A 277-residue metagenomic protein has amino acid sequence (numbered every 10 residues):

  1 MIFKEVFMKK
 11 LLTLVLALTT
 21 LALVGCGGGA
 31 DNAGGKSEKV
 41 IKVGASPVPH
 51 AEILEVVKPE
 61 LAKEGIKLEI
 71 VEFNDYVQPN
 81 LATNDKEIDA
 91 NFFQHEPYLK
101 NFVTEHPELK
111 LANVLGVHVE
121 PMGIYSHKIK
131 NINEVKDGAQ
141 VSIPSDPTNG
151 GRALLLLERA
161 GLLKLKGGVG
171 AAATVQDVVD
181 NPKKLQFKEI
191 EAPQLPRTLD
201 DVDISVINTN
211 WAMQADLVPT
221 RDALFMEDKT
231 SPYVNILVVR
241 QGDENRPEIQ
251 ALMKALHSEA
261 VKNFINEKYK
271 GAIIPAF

Functional and structural regions predicted by a protein language model:
A22-G25: C-terminal motif of bacterial Sec signal peptides marking the signal peptidase cleavage site
G27-A30: Bacterial signal peptide processing site
G35-V48, I66-E72, Q140-V141: Short, well-ordered beta-strand elements
I70-L81, V169-R197: Short helix-initiation/N-cap motifs at beta->coil->alpha
N101-V114, K128-I129, D201, V206 (+1 more regions): Ligand-binding "clamshell"
V114-L163, K262: A conserved helix-loop-strand patch within extracytoplasmic ligand-binding domains of the periplasmic binding
P121-I132, V234-R246: A bilobed periplasmic-binding-protein/Venus flytrap-type ligand-binding module shared by bacterial periplasmic
N149-E158, L256-A276: Periplasmic-binding protein-like
